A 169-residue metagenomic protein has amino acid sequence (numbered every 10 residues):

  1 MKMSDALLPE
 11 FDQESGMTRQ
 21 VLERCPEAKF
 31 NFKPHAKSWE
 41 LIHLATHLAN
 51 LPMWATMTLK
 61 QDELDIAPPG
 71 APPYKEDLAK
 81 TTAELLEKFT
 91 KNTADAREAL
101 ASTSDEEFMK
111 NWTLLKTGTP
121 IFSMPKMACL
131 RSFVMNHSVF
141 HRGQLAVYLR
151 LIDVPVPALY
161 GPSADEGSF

Functional and structural regions predicted by a protein language model:
M1-K2, L48: Short N-terminal signal/transit or membrane-insertion segments and the immediately adjacent low-complexity/disordered
M3-L8, A79-L86, R131, M135: Active-site rim elements
L8-E23, K29-P73, L114-F169: Short, contiguous alpha-helical
M57, L64-S104: Helix-adjacent hinge/juxtasegments
S102-T117: Acidic catalytic patch
